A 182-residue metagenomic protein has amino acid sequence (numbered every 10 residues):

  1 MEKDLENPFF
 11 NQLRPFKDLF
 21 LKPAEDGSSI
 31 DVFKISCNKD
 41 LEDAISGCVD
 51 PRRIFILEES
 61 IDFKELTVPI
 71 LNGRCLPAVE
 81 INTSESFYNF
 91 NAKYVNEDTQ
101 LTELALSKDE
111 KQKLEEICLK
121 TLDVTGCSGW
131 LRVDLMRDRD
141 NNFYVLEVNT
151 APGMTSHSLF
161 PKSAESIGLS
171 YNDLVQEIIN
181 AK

Functional and structural regions predicted by a protein language model:
M1, C37-D40, S170: Alpha-helix N-cap recognition
M1-V32: A conserved helix-loop-beta module that forms one wall/lid of the active-site cleft in ATP-utilizing catalytic domains
L19-F20, I54-L57, W130-V133: A short linear hydrophobic-aromatic micro-motif
P23-A24, E59-S60, L122-G126: Short Gly/Pro-enriched turn/cap motifs at secondary-structure boundaries
D26, D40, L159: Residue-level recognition of oxygen-bearing side chains
S29, T99-T102, T155-F160: Short small-residue beta-strand/loop micro-motif enriched in glycine and branched aliphatics
F33-E116, N142-Y144: Phosphate-binding site of ATP-dependent enzymes
D109-K182: ATP-dependent carboxylate activation and anion-phosphoryl transfer catalytic cores that bind Mg-ATP to form
